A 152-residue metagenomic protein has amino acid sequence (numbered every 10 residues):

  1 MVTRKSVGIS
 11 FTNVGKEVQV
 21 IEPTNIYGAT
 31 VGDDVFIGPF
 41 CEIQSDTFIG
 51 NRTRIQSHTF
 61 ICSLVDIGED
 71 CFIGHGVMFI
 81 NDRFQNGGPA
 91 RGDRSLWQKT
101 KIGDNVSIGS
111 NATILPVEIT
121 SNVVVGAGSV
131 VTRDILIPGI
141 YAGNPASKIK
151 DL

Functional and structural regions predicted by a protein language model:
M1-S10, E22-V31, F36-I119, N144-P145 (+1 more regions): Flexible, glycine/small-residue-enriched loop-and-beta-strand segment within the central core of proteins
N13-V14: Conserved N-terminal strand/loop that marks the beginning of ABC ATPase nucleotide-binding domains
N51, P138-G139: Sparse recognition of residues in long alpha-helices and their boundaries
N86, I137-P138: Short glycine/proline-enriched, acidic/aromatic patches that form the donor-sugar handling elements
G103, L136-I137: Short coil/turn connectors at secondary-structure junctions
T120-D134, I140: C-terminal/domain-terminus segments
